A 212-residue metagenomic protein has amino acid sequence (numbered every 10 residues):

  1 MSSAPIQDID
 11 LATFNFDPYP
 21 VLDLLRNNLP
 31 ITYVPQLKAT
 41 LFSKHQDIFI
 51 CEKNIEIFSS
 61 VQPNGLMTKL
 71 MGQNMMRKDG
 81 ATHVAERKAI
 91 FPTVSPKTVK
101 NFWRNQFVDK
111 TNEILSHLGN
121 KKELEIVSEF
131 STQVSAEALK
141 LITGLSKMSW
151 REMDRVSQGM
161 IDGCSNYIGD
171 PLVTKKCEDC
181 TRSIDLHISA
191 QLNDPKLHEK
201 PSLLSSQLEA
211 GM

Functional and structural regions predicted by a protein language model:
M1-V127, A136-D154, Q158-D179: Active-site substrate-recognition loop segments, prototypically the cytochrome P450 B′-helix/B-C loop
F130: Active-site helix/loop module of the DD-peptidase/beta-lactamase fold, centered on the serine-lysine SxxK catalytic
R155-M212: Cytochrome P450 catalytic core segment centered on helix I
